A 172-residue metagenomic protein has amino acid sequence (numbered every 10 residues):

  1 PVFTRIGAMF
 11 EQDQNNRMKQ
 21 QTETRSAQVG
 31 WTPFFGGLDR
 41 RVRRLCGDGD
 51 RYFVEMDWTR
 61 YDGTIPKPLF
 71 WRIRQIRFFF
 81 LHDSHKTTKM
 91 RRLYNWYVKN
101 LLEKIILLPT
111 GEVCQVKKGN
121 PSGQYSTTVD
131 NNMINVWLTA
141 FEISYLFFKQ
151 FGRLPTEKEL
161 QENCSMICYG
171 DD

Functional and structural regions predicted by a protein language model:
P1-G170: Core nucleotidyl-transferase/polymerase catalytic module
